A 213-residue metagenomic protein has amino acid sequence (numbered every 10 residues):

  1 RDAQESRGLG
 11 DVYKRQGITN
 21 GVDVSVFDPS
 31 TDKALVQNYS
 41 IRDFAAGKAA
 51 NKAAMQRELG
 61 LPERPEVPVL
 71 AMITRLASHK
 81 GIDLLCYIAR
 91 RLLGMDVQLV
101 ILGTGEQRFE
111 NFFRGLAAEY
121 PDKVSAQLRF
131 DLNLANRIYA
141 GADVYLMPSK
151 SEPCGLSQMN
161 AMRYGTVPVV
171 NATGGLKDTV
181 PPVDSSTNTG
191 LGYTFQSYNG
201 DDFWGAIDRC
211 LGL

Functional and structural regions predicted by a protein language model:
D2-Y13: Single conserved hydrophobic/aromatic residue that forms the stacking wall/gate of nucleotide- or nucleobase-binding
S6, V26, A77-K80: A short, basic/aromatic alpha-helical/loop segment that forms part of the nucleotidyl-sugar donor-binding site
K14-V67, D201-L213: Glycine-rich phosphate/pyrophosphate-binding loop and adjacent beta-alpha nucleotide/cofactor-binding cores
Q16, G21, R137-L213: Catalytic binding pocket for nucleotide-activated donors in carbohydrate/polymer assembly enzymes
P62-H79: Conserved donor-binding/catalytic core segment of Leloir-type glycosyltransferases
A77-R90: A conserved mid-protein helix/loop that constitutes part of the nucleotide-sugar donor-binding site
V97-R137: Nucleotide-activated donor-binding/catalytic signature segment of Leloir-type glycosyltransferases, i.e., the conserved
